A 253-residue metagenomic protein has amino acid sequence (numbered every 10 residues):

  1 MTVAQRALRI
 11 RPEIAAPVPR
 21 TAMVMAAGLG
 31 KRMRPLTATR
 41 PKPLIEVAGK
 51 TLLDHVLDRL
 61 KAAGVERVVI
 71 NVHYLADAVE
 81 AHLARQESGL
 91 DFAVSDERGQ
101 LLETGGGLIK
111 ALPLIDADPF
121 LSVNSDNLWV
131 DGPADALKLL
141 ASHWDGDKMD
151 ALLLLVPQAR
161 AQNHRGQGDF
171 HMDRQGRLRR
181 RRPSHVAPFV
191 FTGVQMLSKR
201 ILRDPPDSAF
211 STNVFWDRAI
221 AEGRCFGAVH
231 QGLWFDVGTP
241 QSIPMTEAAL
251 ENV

Functional and structural regions predicted by a protein language model:
T2-V24, R32, E46, K50-N124 (+4 more regions): Conserved N-terminal catalytic core of the sugar/cofactor nucleotidyltransferase
L29: Conserved SAM/SAH-binding loop
A38-K42: Short alpha-helical oligomerization interface
L44, V94-S95, A151, G227: Generic preference for hydrophobic
Y74, A151-D169: Short beta-strand-to-loop element that shapes/binds the nucleotide-sugar donor at the catalytic cleft/hinge
R85-S88, K110, L139-L140, G168-D173 (+1 more regions): Short, hinge-like loop/turn segments at secondary-structure boundaries
L121, L128-K148, A159-Q162, R174-V253: Catalytic-core segments of class I nucleotidyltransferases/pyrophosphorylases that form NMP-activated intermediates
